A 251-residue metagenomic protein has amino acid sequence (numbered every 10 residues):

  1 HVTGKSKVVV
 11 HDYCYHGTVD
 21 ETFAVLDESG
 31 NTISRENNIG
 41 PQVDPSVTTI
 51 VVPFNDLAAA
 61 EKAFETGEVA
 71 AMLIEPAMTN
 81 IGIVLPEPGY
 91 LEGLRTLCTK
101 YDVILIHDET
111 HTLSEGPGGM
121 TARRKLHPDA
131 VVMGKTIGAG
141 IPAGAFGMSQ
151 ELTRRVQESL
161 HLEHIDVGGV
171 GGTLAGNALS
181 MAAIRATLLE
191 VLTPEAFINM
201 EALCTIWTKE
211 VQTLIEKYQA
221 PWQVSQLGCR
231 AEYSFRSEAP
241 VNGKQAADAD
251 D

Functional and structural regions predicted by a protein language model:
H1-D251: Conserved N-terminal phosphate-binding loop of PLP-dependent enzymes in the Aspartate aminotransferase
